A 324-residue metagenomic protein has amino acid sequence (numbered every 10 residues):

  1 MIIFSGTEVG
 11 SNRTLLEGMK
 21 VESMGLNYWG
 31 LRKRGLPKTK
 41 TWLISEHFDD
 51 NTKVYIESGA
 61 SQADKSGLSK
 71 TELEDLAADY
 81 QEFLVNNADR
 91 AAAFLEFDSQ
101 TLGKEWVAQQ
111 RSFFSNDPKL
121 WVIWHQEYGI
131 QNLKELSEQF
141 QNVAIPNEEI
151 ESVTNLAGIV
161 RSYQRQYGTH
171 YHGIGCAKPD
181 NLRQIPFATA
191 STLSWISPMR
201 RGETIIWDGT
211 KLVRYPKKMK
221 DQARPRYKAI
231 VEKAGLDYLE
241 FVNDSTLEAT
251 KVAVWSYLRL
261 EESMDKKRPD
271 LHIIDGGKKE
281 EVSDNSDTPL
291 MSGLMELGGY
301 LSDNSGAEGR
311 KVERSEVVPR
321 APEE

Functional and structural regions predicted by a protein language model:
M1-R111, T204-W207, D221, L236-D244 (+5 more regions): Non-catalytic, usually N-terminal nucleic-acid engagement modules in DNA/RNA processing proteins
I2-I3, N51, F114-W121, Y163-G173: Short beta-strand/loop segments at the ligand-binding rim of alpha/beta enzyme cores
E57, V122, I185: Conserved, mostly hydrophobic/aromatic
K104-S112, G129-E138, T154-I159: Distinct, well-ordered alpha-helical segments
V122-E151: Histidine/lysine/aspartate-rich catalytic loop segments that bind and position anionic ligands
P146, T154-Y163, Y167-S194: Glycine-rich adenosine-cofactor-binding loop
E149, A177-P179, Q184-K211, G277 (+1 more regions): Glycine-rich phosphate-binding active-site loops on the catalytic face of alpha/beta enzymes
P198-D244, A249: Phosphate-backbone recognition surface of nucleic-acid-processing proteins
